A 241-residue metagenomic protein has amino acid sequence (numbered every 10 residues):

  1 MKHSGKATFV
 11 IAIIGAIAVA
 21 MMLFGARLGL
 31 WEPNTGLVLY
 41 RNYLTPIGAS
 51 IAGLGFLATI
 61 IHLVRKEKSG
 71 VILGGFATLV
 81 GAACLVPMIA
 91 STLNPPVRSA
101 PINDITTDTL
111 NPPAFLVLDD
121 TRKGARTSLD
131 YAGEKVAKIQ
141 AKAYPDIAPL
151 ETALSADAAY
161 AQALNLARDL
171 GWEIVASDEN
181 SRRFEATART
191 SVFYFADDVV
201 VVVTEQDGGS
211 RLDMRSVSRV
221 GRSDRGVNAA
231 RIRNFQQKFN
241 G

Functional and structural regions predicted by a protein language model:
S4-G15, L73-G81: Serine/threonine-enriched low-complexity regions in disordered or flexible coil/loop segments
V10-L63: Membrane-embedded alpha-helical segments of integral membrane proteins
E67-P96: Internal/C-terminal transmembrane anchor helices
S91-R168: Membrane-interface segments at or immediately adjacent to transmembrane helices that form the boundary between
D169-S177: Short secondary-structure junctions
E185-T190: Short beta-strand segments that buttress and anchor functional surface loops
F193-R222, Q237: Beta-strand/loop substructures that line and gate deep hydrophobic ligand-binding cavities in soluble
G221-G241: A conserved amphipathic terminal alpha-helix motif
